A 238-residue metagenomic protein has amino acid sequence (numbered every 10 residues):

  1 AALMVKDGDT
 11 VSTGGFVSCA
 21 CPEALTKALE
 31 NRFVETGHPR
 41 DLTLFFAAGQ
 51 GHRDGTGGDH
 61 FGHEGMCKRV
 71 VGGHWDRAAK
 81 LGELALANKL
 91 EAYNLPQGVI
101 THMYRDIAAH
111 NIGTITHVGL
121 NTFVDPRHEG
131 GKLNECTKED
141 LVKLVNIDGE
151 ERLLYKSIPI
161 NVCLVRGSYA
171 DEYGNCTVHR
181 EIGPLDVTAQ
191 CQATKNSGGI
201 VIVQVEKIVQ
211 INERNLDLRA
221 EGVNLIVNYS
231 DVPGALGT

Functional and structural regions predicted by a protein language model:
A1-T238: Conserved alpha/beta enzyme-core scaffold
